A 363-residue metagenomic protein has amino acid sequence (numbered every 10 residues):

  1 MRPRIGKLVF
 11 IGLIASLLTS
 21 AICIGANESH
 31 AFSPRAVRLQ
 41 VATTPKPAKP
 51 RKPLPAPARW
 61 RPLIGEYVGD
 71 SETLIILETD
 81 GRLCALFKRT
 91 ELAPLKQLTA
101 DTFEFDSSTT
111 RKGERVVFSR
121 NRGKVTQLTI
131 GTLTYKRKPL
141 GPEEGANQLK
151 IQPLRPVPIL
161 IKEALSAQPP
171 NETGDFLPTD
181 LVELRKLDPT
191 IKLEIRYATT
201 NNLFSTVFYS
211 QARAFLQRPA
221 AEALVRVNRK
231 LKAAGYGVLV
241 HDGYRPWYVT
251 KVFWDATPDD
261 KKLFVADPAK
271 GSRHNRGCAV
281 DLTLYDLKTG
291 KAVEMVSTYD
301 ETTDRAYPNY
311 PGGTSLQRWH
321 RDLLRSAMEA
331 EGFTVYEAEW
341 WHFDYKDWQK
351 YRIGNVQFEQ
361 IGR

Functional and structural regions predicted by a protein language model:
M1-G6: N-terminal secretory signal peptides that target proteins for export/translocation
V9-A21: Bacterial N-terminal signal peptides
N27-R155: Peripheral terminal and inter-domain segments
R61-T73, M328-G332, E339, D344: K/E-rich alpha-helical interaction surfaces of small helical-bundle regulatory domains
D80, R89, T99, T109 (+3 more regions): A mature extracytoplasmic/lumenal domain signature
G113-K124, E329, Y336, W340-Y345: Low-complexity, intrinsically disordered Gly/Pro/Thr-rich segments
G145-H241, A256-A338, D347-R363: Extracytoplasmic cell-surface/polysaccharide-interacting catalytic and binding patches
W247-F253, F343-K350: Beta-rich nucleic-acid/ligand-interaction surfaces
